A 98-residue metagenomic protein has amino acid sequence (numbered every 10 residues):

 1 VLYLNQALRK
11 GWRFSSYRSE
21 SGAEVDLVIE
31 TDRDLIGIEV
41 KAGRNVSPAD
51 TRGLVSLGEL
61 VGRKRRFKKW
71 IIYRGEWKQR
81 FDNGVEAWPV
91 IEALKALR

Functional and structural regions predicted by a protein language model:
V1-R98: A cross-kingdom feature that marks ATP-driven nucleic-acid transaction machinery
